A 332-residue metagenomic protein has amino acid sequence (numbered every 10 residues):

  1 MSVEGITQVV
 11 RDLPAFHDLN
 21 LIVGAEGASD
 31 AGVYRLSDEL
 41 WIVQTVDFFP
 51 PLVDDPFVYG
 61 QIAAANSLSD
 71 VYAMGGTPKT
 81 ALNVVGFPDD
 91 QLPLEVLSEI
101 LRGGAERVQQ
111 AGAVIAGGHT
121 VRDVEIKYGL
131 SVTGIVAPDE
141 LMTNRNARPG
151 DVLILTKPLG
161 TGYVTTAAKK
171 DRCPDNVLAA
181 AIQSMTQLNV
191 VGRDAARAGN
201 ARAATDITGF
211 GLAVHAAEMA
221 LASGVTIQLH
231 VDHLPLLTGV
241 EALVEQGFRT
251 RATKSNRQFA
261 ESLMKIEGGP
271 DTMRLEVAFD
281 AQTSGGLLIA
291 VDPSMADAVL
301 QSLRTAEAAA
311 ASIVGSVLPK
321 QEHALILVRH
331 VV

Functional and structural regions predicted by a protein language model:
M1-V332: Helix-biased detector of long, well-ordered alpha-helical tracts
